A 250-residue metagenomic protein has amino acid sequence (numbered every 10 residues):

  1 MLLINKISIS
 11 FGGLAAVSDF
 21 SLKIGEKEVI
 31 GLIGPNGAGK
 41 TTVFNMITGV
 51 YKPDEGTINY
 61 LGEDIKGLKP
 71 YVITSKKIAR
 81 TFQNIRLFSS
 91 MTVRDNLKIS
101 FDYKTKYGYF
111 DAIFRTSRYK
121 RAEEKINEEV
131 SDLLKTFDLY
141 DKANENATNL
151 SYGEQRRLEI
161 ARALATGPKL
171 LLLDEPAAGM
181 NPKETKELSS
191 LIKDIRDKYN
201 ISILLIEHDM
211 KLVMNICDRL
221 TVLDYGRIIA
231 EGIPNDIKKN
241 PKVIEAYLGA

Functional and structural regions predicted by a protein language model:
M1-A250: Glycine-rich phosphate-binding loops of nucleotide-dependent enzymes
